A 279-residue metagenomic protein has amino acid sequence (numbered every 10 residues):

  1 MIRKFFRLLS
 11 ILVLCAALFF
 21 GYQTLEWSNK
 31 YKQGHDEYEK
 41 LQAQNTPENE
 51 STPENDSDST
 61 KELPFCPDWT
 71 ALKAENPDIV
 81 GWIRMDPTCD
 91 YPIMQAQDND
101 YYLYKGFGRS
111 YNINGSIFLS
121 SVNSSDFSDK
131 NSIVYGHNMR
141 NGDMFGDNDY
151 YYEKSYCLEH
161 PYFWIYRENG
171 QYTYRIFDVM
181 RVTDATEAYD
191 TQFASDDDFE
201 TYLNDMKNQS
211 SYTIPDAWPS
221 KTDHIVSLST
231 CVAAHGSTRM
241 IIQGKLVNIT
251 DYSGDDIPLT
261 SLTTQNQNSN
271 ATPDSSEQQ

Functional and structural regions predicted by a protein language model:
K4-Q23: Hydrophobic membrane-insertion alpha-helices, especially the h-region of bacterial N-terminal signal peptides
A17-Q279: Solvent-exposed, non-transmembrane regions of membrane-associated and secreted proteins
